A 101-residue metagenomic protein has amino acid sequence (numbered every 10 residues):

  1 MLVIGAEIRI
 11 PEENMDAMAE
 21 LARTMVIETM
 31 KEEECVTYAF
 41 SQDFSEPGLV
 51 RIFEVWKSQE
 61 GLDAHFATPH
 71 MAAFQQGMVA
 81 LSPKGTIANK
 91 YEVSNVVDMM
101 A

Functional and structural regions predicted by a protein language model:
L2, S41-E46, Q76-A101: Glycine-rich beta-strand-turn "strand-cap" elements at beta-sheet edges
L2-F40: N-terminal first-folded block
L2-R9, A39-F66: Short, well-ordered beta-strand segments in beta-rich or mixed alpha/beta enzyme and ligand-binding folds
E20, T24-V36, V55-N89: An amphipathic, aromatic/His-enriched active-site/gating alpha helix that lines ligand/cofactor pockets
